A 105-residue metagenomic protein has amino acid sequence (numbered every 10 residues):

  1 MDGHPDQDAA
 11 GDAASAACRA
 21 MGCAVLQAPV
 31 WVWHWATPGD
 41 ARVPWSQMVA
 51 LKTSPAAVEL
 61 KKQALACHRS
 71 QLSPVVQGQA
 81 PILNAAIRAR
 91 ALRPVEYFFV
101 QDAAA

Functional and structural regions predicted by a protein language model:
M1-A105: Metal-dependent de-N-acetylase/amidase catalytic core
